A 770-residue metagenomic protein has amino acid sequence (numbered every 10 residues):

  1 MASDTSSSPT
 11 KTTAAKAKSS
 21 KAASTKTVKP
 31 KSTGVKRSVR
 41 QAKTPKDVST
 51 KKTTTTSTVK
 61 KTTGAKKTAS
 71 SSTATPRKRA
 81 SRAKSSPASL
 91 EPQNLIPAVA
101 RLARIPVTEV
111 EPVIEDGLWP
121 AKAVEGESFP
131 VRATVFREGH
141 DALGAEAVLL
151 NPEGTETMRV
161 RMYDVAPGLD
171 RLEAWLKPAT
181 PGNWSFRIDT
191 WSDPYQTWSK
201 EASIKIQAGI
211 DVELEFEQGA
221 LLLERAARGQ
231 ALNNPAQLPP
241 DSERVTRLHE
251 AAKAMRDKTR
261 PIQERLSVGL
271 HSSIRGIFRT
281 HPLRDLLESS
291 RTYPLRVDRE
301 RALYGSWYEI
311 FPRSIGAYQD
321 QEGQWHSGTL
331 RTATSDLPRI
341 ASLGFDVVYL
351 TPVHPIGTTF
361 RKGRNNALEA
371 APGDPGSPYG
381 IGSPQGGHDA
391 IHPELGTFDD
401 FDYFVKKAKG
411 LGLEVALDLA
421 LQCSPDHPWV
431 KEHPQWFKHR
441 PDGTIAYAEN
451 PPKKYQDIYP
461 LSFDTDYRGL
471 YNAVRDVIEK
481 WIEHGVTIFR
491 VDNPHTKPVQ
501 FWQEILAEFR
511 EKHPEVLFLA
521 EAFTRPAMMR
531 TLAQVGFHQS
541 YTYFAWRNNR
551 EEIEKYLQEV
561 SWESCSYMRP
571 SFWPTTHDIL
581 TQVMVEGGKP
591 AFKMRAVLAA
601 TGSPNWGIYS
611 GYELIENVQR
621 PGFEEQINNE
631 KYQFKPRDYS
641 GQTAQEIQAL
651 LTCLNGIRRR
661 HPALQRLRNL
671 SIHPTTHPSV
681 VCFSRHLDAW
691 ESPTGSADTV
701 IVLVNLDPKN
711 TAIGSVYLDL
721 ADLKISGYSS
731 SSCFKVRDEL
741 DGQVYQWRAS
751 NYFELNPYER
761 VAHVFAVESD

Functional and structural regions predicted by a protein language model:
M1-S19, K26, S32-T33, R37-K43 (+12 more regions): Carbohydrate-interacting/catalytic domains
L303-G328, I356-F404, K431-R468, I627-R637: Aromatic- and acidic-residue-enriched carbohydrate-binding clefts of CAZyme catalytic domains
S306-Y308, V348-L350, V415-L417, F489 (+4 more regions): Hydrophobic faces of well-ordered beta-strands that scaffold small-molecule active sites in alpha/beta enzyme cores
G328-R339, D466-I482, A591-A596: Short, acidic/polar
Y349-T358, L419-P428, D492-P498, E521-R525 (+2 more regions): Short, solvent-exposed turn/loop segments enriched in Gly/Ser/Thr/Pro and often Arg
S424-Q435, V499-W502, R510-E511, F523-E551 (+1 more regions): Substrate-binding cleft/loops of secretory-pathway carbohydrate-active enzymes
K431, H439, S462-L532: Active-site neighborhood of glycoside hydrolase catalytic domains
E508-L517, E521, P526, N548-G622 (+1 more regions): Catalytic-core region of carbohydrate-active enzymes that cleave or remodel glycosidic bonds
